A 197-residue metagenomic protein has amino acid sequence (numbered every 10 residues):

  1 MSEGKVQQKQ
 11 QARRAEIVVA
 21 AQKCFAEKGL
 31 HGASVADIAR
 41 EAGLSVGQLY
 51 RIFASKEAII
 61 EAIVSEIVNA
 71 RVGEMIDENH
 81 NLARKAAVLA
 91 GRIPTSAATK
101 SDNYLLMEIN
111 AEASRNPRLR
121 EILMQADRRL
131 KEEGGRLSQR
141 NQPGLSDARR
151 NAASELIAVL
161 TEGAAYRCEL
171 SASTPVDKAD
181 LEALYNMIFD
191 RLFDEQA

Functional and structural regions predicted by a protein language model:
M1-A12, Q196-A197: N-terminal intrinsically disordered/low-complexity leader segments
E16, A20-A58, A62: Helix-turn-helix
A58, A62, G73-N103, A153-I157: Hydrophobic alpha-helical connector segments
S65-R71: Short, basic, alpha-helical segments at the C-terminal edge of helix-turn-helix-like DNA-binding modules
V68, I76-H80, M124-Q125, L130-S138: Outer-membrane beta-barrel domain signature
A97-M124, L170: Amphipathic alpha-helical segments used for helix-helix packing
R120, M124, R140-A197: Hydrophobic/aromatic-rich alpha-helical bundle segments in the mid-to-C-terminal region
